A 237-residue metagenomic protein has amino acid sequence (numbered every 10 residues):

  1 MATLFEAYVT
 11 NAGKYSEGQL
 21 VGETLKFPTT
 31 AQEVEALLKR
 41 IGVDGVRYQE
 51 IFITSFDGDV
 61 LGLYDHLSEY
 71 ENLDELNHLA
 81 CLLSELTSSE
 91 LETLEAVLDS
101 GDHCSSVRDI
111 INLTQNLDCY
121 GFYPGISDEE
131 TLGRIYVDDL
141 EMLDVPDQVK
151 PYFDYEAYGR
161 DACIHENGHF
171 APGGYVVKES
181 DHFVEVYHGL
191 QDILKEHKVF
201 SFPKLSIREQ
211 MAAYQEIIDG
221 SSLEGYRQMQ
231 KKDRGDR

Functional and structural regions predicted by a protein language model:
M1-Y48: N-terminal ordered "arm"
T10-S16, S55-G58, V176-E179: Short, flexible beta-strand-to-coil junctions
K14-Q19, D59-L63, F183-V186: Short, surface-exposed beta-strand/loop "edge" segments at domain boundaries and coil↔beta transitions
Q32-S105: Structured domain cores in non-transmembrane regions
S106-Y120: Charge/polar-rich, low-complexity and marginally structured segments
P124-E129, Y136, M142: Short helix/strand-capping turn motifs
P146-K204, A212: Glycine-rich, aromatic-bearing surface loops/beta-hairpins
D154, R208-R237: Non-Sec secretion/translocation targeting segments of pathogen effectors
